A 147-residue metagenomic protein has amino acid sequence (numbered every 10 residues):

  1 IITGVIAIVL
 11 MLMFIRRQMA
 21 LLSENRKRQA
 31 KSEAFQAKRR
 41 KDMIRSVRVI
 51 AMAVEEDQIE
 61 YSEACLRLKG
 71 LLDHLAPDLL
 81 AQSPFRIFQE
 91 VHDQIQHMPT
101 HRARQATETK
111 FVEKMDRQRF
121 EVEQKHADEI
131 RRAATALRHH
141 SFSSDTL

Functional and structural regions predicted by a protein language model:
I1-Q29: N-terminal signal-anchor transmembrane alpha helix of single-pass membrane proteins, serving as the membrane-anchoring
M13-F14, A64, D116: Short alpha-helical segments used as structural interaction elements across diverse proteins
M13-Q18, A30-A37, D57, Q96-R102: Short, functional N-terminal and low-complexity linear motifs
L22-H74: Elongated extramembrane "stalk/tether" segments
L72-R86: Short, charge-rich amphipathic alpha-helical segments embedded in non-transmembrane helical bundles/solenoids
Q82-L147: Cytosol-/stroma-facing membrane-proximal "stalk/adaptor" domains immediately downstream of transmembrane anchors
